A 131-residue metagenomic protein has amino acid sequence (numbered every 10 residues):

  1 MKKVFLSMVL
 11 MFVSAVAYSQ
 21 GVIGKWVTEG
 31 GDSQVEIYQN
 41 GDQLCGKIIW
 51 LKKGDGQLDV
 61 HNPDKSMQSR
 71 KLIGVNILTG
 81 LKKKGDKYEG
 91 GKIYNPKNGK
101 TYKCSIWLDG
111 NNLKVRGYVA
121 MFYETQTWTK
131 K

Functional and structural regions predicted by a protein language model:
M1-V4: Positively charged n-region of N-terminal signal peptides that target proteins for export
L6-M8: Sec-dependent N-terminal signal peptides
V13-V16: N-terminal signal peptide c-region/cleavage motif recognized by signal peptidases
Y18-Q20: Boundary of Sec targeting at the N-terminus
I23, E29-G31, V35-Y94, Y102: Central antiparallel beta-sheet cores of small beta-barrel/beta-sandwich binding domains
N95-I106, N112-A120, E124: Short, exposed beta-strand-loop hairpins at the edges of beta-sheets in extracellular/periplasmic proteins
